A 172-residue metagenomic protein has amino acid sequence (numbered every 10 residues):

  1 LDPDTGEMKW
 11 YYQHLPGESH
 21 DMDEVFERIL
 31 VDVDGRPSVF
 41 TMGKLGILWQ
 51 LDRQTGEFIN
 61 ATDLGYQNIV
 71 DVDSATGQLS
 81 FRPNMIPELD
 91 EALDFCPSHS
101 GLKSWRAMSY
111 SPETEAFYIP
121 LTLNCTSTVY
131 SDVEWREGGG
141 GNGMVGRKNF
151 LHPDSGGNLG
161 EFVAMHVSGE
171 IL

Functional and structural regions predicted by a protein language model:
L1-E24, L30-R36, I47-F95, C125-L172: Extracytoplasmic/lumenal domain signature
M22-G43, S104-S109, A116-L121: Repeat-blade elements of multi-bladed beta-propeller folds
P97-L102: Active-site glycine- and acidic-residue-rich loops that bind and position anionic ligands or nucleotide-like cofactors
